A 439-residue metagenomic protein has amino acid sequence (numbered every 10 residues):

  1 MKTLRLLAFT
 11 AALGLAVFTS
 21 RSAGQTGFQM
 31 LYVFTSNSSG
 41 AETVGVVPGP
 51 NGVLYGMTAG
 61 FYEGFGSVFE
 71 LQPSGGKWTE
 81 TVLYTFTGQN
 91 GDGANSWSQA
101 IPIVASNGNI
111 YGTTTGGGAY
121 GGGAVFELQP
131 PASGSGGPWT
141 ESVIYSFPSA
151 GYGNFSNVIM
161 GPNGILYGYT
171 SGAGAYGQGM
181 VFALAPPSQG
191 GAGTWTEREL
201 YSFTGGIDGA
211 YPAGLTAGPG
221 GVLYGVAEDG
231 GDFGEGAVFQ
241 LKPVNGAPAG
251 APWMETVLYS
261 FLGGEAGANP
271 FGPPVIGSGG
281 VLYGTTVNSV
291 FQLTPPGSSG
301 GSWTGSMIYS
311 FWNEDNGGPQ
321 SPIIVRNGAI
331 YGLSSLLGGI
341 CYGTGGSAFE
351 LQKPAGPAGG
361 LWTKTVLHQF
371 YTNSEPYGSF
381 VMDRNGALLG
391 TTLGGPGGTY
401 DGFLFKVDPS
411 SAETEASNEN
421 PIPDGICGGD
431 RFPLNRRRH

Functional and structural regions predicted by a protein language model:
K2-H439: Extracellular beta-propeller repeat domains
